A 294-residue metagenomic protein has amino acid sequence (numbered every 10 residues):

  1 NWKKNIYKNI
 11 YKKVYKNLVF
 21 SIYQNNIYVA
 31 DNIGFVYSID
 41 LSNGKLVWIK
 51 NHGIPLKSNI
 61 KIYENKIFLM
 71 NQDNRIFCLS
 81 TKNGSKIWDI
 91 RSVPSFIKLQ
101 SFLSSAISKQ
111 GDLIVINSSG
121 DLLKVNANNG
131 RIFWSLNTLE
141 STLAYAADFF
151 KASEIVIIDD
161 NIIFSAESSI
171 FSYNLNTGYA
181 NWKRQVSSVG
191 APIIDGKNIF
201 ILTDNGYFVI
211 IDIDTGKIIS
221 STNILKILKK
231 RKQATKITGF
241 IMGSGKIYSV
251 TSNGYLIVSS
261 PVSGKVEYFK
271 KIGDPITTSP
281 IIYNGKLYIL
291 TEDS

Functional and structural regions predicted by a protein language model:
W2-Y23, K45-E64, K86-Q110, R131-D159 (+4 more regions): Extracytoplasmic beta-rich repeat domains
D31-N32, N71-Q72, N117-S118, F150 (+5 more regions): Structural signature of WD-repeat beta-propellers
D40-G44, S80-G84, N126-G130, N174-T177 (+2 more regions): Short loop/turn segments that connect beta-strands within beta-propeller blades
T177, T251-S294: C-terminal closing repeat unit and adjoining cap/tail of repeat-based domains
I201-I210, K217, S221-P261: Loop/turn-rich, solvent-exposed surfaces of beta-rich toroidal or solenoidal domains
